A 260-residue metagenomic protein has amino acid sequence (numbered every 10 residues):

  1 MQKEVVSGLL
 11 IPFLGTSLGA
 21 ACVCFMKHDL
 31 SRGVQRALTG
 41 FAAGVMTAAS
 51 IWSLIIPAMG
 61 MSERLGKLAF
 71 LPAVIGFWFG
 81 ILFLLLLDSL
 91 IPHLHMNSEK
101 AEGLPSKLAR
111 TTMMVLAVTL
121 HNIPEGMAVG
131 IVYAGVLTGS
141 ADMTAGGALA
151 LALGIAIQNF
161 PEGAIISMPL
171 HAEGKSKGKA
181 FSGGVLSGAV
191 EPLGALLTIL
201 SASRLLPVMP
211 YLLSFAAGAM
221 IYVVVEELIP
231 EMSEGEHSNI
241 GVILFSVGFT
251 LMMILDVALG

Functional and structural regions predicted by a protein language model:
M1-G260: Intrinsically disordered, metal-sensing/regulatory segments
